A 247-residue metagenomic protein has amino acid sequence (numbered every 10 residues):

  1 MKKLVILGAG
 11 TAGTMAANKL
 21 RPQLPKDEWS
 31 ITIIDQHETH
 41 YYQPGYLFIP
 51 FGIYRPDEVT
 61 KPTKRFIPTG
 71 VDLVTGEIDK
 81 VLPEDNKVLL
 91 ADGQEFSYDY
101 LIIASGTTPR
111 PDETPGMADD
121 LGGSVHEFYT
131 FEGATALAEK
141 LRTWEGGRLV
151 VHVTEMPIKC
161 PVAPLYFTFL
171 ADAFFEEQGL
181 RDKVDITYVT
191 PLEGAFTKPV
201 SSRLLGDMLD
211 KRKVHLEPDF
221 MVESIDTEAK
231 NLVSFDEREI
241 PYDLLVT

Functional and structural regions predicted by a protein language model:
M1-D72, E155-P199: Beta1-alpha1 glycine-rich phosphate/pyrophosphate-binding loop at the start of Rossmann-like nucleotide-binding domains
G8-G13, G52, G76, G106 (+2 more regions): Glycine-centered flexibility sites
M15-A17, P83-K87, F131, I225-N231: Short gly/ser/thr-rich secondary-structure transition/capping motifs
N18-L20, V59-T60, T75-G76, K87-L90 (+4 more regions): A generic local structural motif
E28-T32, V71-V81, F96, D172-T247: A Rossmann-like FAD-binding core segment of flavoenzymes
F48-G52, D120, T168, L204-L205 (+1 more regions): Short, hinge-like loop/turn segments at secondary-structure boundaries
K64-P68, M117-D120, D207-D210: Short, conserved catalytic or adaptor-binding loops enriched in Gly and charged residues
V71-Y166, A173-G179, V246: FAD-binding core/adjacent interface of flavoenzyme oxidoreductases
